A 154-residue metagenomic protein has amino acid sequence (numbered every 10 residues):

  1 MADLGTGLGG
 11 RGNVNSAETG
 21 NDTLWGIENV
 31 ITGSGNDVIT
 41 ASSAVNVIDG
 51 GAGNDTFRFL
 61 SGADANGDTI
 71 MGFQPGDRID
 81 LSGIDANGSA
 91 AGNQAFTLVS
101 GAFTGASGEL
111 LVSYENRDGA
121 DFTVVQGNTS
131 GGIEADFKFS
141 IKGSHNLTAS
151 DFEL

Functional and structural regions predicted by a protein language model:
M1-G67, A135-F137, F152-L154: Glycine- and aspartate-rich repeat motifs characteristic of hemolysin/RTX-like Ca2+-binding segments in secreted
N54-L154: Acidic glycine/aspartate-rich repeat arrays in secreted/surface proteins
